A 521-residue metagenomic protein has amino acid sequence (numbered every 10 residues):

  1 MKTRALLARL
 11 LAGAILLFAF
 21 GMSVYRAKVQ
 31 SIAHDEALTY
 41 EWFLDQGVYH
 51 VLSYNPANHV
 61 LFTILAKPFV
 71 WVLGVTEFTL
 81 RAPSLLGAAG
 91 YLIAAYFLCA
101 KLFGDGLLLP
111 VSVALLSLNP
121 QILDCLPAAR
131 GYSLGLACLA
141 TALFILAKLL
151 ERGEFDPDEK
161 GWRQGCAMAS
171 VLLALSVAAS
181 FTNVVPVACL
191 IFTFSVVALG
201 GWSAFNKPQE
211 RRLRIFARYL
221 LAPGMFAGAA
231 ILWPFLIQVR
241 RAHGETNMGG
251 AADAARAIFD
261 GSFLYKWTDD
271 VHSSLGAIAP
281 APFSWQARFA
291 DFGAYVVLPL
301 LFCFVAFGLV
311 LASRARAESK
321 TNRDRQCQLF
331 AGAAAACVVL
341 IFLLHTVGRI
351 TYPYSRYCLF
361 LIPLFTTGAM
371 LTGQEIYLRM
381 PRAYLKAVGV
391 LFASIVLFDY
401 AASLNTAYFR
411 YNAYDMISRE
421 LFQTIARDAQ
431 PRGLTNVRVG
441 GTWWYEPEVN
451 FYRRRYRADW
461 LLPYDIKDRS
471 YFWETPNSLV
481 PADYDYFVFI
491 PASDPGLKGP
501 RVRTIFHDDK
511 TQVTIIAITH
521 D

Functional and structural regions predicted by a protein language model:
M1-L6: Short, Lys/Arg-rich, polar N-terminal cytosolic tail immediately upstream of the first transmembrane signal-anchor
A8-P157, G161-T519: Membrane-proximal helix-loop-helix interfaces that form the catalytic/acceptor-binding platform of multi-pass membrane
